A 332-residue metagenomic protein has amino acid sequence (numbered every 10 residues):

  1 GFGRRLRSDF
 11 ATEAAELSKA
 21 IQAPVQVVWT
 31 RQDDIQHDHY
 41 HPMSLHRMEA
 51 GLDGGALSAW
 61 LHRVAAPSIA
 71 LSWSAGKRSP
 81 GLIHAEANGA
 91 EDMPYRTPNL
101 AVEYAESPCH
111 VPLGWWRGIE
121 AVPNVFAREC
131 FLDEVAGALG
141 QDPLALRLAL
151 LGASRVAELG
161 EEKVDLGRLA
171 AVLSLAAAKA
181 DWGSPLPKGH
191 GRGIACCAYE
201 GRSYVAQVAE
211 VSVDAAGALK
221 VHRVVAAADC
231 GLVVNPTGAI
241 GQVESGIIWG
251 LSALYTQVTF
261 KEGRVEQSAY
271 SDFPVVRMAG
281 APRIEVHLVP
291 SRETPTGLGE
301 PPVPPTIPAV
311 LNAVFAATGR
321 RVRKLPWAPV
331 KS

Functional and structural regions predicted by a protein language model:
G1-S332: Cofactor-binding beta-sheet edge motifs in enzyme active sites
